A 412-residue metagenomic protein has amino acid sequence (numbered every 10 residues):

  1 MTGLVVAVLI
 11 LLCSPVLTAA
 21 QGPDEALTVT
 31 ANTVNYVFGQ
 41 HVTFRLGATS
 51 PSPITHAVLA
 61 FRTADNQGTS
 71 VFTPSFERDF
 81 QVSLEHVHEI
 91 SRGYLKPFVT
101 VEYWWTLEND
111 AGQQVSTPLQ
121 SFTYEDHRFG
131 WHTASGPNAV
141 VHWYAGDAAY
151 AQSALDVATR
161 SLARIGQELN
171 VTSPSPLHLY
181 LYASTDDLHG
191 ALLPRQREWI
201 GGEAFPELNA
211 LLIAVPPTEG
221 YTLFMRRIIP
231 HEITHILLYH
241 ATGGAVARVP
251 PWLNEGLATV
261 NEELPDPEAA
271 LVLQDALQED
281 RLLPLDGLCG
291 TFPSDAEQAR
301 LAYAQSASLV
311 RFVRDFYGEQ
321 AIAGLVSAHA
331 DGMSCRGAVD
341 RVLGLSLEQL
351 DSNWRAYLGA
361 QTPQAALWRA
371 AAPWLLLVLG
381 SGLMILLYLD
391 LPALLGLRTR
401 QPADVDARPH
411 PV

Functional and structural regions predicted by a protein language model:
G3-P15: Bacterial N-terminal signal peptides
S14-W131, V140: Glycan-association/targeting regions that enable binding to alpha-glucans and other polysaccharides
P51, G146, S184-T185, L264-D266: Solvent-exposed coil/turn segments that connect beta secondary-structure elements in extracytoplasmic/periplasmic
D110-G146, A356-L375: Phosphate/pyrophosphate-recognition segments in soluble nucleotide-handling domains
T123-D126, I165, L169, R408-V412: Polytopic transmembrane helical bundles with strong interfacial aromatic enrichment
G130-P250, F292, C335: Juxtacatalytic substrate-recognition/specificity segment
E198-L212, P217-I228, I233-I236, H240-G380: Acidic/His/Gly-enriched intrinsically disordered linker/tail segments that often contain short helix/coil "MoRF-like"
P363-P411: C-terminal single-pass membrane-anchor helix
